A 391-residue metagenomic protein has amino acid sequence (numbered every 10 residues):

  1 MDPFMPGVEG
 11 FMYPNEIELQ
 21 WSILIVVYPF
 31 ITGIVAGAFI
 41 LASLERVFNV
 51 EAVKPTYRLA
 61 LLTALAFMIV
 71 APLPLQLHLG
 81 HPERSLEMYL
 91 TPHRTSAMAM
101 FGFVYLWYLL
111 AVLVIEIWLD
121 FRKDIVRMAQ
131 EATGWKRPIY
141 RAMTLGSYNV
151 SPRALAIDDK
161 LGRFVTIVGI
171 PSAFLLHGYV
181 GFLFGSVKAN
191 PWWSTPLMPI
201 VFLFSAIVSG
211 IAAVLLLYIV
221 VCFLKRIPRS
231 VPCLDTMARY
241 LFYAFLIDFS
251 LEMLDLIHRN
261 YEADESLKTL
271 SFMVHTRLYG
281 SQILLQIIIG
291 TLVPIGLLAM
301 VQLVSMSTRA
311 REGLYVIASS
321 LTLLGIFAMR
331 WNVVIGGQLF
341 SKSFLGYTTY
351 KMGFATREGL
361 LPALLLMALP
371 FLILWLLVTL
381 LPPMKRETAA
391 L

Functional and structural regions predicted by a protein language model:
M1-V47, W375: N-terminal signal-anchor module of multipass membrane proteins
D2-G10, P82-M88, N260-T269, Q338-Y347: Peri-membrane helix termini and adjoining interfacial loops of integral membrane proteins
P3, I31-N49, L59-L145, V165 (+2 more regions): Transmembrane-helix bundle segments that line or gate the permeation/cavity pathway in multi-pass membrane proteins
F11-L24, T91-M98, P152-K160, A189-M198 (+2 more regions): Membrane-interface segments at the starts/ends of alpha-helical transmembrane spans
L19-F30, V53-L65: Loop-to-helix transition at the N-terminal end of transmembrane alpha-helices
L24-Y28, A99-F103, M198-F202, D264-P294 (+1 more regions): Membrane-interface transmembrane-helix boundary segments in multi-pass integral membrane proteins
P29-F30, V50-E51, V112-E312, I317-A318 (+2 more regions): Long, contiguous internal "core" modules enriched in hydrophobic/ aromatic residues
G313-L391: TerminUS-proximal long segments
